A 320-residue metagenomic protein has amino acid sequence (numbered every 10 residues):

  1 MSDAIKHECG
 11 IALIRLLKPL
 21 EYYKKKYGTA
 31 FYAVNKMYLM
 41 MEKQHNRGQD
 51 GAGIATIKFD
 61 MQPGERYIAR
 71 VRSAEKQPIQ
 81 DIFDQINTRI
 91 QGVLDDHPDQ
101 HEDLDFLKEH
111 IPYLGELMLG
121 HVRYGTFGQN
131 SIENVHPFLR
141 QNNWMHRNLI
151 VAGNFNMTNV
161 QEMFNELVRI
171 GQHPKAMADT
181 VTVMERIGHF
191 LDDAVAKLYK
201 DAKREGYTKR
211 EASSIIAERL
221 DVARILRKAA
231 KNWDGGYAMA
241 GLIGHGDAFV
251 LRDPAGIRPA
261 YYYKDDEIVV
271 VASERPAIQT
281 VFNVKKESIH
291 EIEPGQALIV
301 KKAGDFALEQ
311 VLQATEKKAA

Functional and structural regions predicted by a protein language model:
M1-A320: Conserved short alpha-helical segments that host acidic/polar catalytic motifs at enzyme active sites
